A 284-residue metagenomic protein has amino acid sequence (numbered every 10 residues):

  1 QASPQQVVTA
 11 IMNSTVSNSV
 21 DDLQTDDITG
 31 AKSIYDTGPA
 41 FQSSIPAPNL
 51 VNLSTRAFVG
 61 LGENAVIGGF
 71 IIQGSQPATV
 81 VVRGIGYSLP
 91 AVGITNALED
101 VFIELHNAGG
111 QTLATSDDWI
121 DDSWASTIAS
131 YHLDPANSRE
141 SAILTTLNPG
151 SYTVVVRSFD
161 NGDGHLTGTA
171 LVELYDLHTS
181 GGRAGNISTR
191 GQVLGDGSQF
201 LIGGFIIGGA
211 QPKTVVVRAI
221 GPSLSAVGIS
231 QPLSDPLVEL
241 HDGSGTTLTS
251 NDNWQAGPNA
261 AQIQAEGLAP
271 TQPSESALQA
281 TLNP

Functional and structural regions predicted by a protein language model:
Q1-S44: Zinc-dependent metalloendopeptidases
I45-P284: A sequence-level detector for low-complexity, Ser/Thr- and acidic-rich stretches
